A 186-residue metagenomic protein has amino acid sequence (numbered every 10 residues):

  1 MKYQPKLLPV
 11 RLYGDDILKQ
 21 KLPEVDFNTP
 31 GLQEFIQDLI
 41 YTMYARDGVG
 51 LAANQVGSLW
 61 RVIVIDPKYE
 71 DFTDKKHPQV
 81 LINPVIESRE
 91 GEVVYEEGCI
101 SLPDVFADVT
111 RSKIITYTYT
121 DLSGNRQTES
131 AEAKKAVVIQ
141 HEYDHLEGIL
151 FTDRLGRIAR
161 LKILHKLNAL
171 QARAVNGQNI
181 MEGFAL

Functional and structural regions predicted by a protein language model:
M1-Q140, H145-L186: Active-site rim/adjacent substrate-binding subdomains
